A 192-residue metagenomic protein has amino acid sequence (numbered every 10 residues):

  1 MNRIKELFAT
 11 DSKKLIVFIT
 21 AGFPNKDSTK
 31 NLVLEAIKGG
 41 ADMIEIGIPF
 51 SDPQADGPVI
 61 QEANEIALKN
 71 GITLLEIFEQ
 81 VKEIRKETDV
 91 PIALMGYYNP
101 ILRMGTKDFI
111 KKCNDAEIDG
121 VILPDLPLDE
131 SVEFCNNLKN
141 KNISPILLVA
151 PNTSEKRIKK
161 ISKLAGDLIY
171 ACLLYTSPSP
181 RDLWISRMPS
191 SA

Functional and structural regions predicted by a protein language model:
M1-I16: N-terminal amphipathic alpha-helix/helix-capping segment at the start of soluble metabolic enzymes
I16-D27, A93-M104, L148-N152: Active-site mouth loops of central-metabolism enzymes
E45-I72: Glycine-rich, proline-tolerant flexible connector loops at the mouths of alpha/beta enzymes
G47, C113, I161: Conserved, mostly hydrophobic/aromatic
N64-I122: Active-site beta->alpha loop and helix N-cap motifs at the rims of alpha/beta catalytic domains
D119-E130, S144-P151: Catalytic beta/alpha-barrel core
P151-L168: Anionic-ligand binding region
Y175-P180: Conserved small/polar residues in nucleotide/adenosyl-binding loops
